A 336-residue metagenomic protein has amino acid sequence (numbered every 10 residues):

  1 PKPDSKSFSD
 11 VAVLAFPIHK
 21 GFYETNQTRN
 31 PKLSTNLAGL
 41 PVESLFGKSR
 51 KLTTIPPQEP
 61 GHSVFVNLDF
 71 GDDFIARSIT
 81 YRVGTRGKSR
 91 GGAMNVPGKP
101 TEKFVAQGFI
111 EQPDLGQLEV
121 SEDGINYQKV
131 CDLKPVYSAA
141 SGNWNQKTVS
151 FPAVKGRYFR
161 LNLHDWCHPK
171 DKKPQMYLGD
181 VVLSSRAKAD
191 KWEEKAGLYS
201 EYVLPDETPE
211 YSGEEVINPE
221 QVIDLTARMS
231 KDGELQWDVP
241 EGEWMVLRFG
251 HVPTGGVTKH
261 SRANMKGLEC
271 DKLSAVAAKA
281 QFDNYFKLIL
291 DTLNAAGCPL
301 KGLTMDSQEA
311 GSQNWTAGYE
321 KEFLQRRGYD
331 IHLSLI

Functional and structural regions predicted by a protein language model:
P1-K2, G156, V239, A277-I336: Substrate-binding cleft of carbohydrate-active enzyme catalytic domains
K2-G47, T53, K88-M94, S184 (+1 more regions): Activation corresponds to long, low-complexity, non-globular regions
K2-S44, L247-C270, T316-I336: Aromatic- and acidic-residue-enriched carbohydrate-binding clefts of CAZyme catalytic domains
G47-I125, N143-I217, S307: Aromatic, loop-rich ligand-recognition surfaces of beta-strand-rich domains
R82, F104, P135-S138, S261-D283 (+1 more regions): The substrate-binding groove and active-site-proximal loops of carbohydrate-active enzymes, especially glycoside
G124-W144: Solvent-exposed beta-strand/loop surfaces of large extracellular or lumenal domains
K134-Y137, Q146, G179, A317-R326: Short secondary-structure boundary/capping segments
S230-D232, G242-W244, F249-V252: N-terminal regions that are enriched for targeting/export leaders and immediately downstream pro/stem segments
